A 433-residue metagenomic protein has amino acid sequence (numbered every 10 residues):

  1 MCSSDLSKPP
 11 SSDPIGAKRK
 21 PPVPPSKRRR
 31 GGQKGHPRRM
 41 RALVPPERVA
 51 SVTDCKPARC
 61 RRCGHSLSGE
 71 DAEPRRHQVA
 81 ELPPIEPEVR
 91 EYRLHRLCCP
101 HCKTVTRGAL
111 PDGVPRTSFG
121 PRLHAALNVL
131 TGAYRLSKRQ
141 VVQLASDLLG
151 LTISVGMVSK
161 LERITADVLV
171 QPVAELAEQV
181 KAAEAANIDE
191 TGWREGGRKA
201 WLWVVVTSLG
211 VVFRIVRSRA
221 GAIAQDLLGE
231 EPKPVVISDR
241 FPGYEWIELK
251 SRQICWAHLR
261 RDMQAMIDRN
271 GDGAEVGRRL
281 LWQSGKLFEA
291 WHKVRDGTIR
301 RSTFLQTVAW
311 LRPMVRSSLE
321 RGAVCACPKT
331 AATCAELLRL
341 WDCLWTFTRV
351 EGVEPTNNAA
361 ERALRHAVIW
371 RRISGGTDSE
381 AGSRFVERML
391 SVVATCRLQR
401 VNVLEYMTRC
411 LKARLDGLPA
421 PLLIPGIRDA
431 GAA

Functional and structural regions predicted by a protein language model:
M1-S118, S159, I188, R194 (+1 more regions): Short, flexible loop/hinge motifs at secondary-structure junctions
G35-M40, P57, V89-A433: Catalytic center-proximal scaffold of phosphoryl-transfer enzymes
